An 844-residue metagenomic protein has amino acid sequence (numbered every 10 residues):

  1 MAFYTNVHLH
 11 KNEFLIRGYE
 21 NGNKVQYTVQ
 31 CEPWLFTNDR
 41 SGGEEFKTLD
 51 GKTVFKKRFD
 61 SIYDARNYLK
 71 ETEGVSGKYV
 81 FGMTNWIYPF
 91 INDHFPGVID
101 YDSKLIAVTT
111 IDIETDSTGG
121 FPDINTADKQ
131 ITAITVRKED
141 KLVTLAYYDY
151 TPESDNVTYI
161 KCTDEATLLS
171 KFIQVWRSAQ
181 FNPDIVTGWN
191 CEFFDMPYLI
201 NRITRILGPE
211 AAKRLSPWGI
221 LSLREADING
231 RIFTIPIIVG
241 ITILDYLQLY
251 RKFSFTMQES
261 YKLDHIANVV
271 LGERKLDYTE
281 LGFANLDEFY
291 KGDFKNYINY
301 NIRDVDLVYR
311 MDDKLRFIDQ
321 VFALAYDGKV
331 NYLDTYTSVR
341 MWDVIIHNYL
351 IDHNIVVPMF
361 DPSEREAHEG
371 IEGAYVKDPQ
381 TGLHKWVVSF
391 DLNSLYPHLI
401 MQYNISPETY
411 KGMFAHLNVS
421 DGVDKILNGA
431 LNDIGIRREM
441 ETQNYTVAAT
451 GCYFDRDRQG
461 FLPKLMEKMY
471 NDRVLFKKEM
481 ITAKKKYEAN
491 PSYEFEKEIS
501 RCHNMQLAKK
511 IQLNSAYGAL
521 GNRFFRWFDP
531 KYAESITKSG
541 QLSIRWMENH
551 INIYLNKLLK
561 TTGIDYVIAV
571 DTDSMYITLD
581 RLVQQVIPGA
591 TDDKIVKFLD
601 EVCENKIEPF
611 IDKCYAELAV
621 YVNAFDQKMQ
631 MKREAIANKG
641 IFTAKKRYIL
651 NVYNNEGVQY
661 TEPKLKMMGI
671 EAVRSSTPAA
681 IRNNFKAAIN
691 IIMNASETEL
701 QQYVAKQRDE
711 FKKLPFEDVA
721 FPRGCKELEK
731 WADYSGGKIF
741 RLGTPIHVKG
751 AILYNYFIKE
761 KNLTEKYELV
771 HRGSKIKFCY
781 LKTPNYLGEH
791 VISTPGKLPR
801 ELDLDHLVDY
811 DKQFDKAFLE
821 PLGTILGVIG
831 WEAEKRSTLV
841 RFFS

Functional and structural regions predicted by a protein language model:
M1-N182, R303, Y309-D327, Y336-G373 (+6 more regions): DnaQ-like (DEDDh/DEDDy) 3′-5′ exonuclease domain used for proofreading and 3′-end trimming on nucleic acids
V143-L145, S154-Y159, N182, M196 (+2 more regions): Active-site-proximal helix-loop-helix substrate-binding element of RNase H-like nuclease domains
E153-Y159, Q180-I185, F289-N296, D327 (+8 more regions): Glycine- and acidic
F172-Y198: Proline-aspartate-enriched helix->loop->beta-strand connector
K275, I544-T572: Active-site palm subdomain of RNA-directed nucleic acid polymerases
A284-F414, S420, Y493-H550, A569 (+5 more regions): Common nucleic-acid-contacting/processivity interface regions adjacent to the catalytic cores of nucleic-acid enzymes
M575-N605: Catalytic palm subdomain of template-directed nucleic-acid polymerases, centered on the conserved carboxylate motif
D600, E604, E608-S844: C-terminal, non-catalytic extensions of nucleic-acid polymerases
